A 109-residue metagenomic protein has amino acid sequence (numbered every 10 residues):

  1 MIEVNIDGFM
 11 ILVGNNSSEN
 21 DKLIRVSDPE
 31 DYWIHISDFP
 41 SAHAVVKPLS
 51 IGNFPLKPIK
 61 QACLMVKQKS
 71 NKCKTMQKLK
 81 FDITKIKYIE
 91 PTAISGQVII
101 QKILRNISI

Functional and structural regions predicted by a protein language model:
M1-I109: Duplex nucleic acid-engaging cores and interfaces of nucleic-acid transaction enzymes
